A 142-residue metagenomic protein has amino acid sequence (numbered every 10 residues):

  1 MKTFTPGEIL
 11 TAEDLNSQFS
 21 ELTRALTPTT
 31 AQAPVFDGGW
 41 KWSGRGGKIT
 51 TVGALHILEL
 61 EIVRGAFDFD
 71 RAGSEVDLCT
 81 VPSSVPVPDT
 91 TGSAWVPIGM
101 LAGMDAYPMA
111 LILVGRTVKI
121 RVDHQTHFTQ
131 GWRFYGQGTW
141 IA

Functional and structural regions predicted by a protein language model:
M1-T23: Extracellular "spike/adhesin" assembly and maturation modules and analogous cytosolic coiled-coil scaffolds
F4, S20, A33, T139-A142: Post-signal peptide N-terminal regions of Sec-secreted extracellular proteins
L10, I49, L58, L111 (+1 more regions): Hydrophobic beta-strand residues in large extracellular and virion-surface proteins
S17, L58-L60, W140: Hydrophobic side chains in beta-strands
T23-E75: Extracellular receptor-binding modules and their adjoining Ser/Thr/Gly/Asp/Asn-rich linkers
G44, A66-T80, P86-A142: Extracellular jelly-roll beta-sandwich "head" domains, especially the C-terminal globular C1q domain
